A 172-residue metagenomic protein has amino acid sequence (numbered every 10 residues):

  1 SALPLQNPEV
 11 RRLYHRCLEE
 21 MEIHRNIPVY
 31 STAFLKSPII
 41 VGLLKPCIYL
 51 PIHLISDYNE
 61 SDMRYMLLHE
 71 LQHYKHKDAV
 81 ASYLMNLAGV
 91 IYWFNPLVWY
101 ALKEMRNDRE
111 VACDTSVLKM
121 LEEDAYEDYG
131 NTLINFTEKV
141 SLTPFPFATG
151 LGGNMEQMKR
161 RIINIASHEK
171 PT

Functional and structural regions predicted by a protein language model:
S1-T172: Membrane-embedded and juxtamembrane structural elements of multi-pass membrane proteins
